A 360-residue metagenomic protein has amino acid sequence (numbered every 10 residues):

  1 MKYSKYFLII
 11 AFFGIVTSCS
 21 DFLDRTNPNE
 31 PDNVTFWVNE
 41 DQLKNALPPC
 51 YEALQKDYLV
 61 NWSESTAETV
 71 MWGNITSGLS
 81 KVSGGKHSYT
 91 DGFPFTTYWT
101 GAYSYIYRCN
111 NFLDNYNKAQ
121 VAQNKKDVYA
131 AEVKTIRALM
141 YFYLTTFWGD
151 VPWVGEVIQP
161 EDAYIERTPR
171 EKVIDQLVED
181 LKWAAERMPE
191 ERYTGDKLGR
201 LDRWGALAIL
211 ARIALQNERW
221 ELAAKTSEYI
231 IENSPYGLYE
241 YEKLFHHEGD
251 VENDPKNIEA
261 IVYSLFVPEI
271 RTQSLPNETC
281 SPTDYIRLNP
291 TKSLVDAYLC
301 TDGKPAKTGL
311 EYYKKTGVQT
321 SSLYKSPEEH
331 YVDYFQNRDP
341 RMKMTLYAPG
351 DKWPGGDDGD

Functional and structural regions predicted by a protein language model:
M1-P28: Bacterial Sec-dependent N-terminal signal peptides
K2, A119, T145-F147, E191 (+2 more regions): Secondary-structure transition/capping motifs at alpha-helix termini and the adjoining loop/turn into the next element
S20-L79, K182, W204-D360: An aromatic- and glycine-enriched ligand-binding surface/loop that stacks and positions planar moieties
P28-D32, H87-D91, G155-D162: Short linear capping/connector segments at secondary-structure termini
E40-Y58, G78-W148, D162-D175, L181-T194 (+4 more regions): Conserved, well-structured interaction surfaces
Y129, L198-A206: Short, conserved alpha-helical segments within structured domains
M140-D150, L210-R219: Extended, well-ordered alpha-helical segments in internal regulatory regions
D150-V157, A185-K197, G237-K243: Glycine- and aromatic-rich loop/turn segments at beta-sheet edges
